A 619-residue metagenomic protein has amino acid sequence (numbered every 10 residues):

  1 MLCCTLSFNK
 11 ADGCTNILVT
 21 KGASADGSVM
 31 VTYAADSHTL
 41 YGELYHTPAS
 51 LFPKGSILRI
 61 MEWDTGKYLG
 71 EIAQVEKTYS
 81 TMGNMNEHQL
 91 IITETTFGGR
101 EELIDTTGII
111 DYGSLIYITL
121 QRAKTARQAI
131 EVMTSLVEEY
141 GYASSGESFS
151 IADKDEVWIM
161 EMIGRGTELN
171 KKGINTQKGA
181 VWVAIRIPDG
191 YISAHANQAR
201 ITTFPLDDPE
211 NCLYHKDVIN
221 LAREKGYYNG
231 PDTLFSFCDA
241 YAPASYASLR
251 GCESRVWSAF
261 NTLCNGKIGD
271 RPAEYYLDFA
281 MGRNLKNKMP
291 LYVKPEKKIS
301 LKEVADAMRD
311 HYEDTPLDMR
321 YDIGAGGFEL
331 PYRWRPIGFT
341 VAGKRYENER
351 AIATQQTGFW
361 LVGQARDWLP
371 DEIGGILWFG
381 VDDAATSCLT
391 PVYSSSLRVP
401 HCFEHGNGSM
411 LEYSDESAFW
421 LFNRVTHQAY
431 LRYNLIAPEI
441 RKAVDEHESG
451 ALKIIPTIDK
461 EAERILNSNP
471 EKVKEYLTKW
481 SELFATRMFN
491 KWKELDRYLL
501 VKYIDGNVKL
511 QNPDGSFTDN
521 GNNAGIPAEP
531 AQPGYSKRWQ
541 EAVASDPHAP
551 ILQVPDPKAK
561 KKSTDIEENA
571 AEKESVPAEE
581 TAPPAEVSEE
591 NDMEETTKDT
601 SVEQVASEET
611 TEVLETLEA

Functional and structural regions predicted by a protein language model:
M1-T5: Bacterial N-terminal signal peptides
D12-Y112, V132-I299: A contiguous strand-loop segment
T32-G42, M160-M162, H311-D314, D318 (+4 more regions): Soluble extracytoplasmic regions of secretory-pathway and membrane proteins
I104-D105, S114-A123: Second-shell loop/turn segments in exported
G269-R333, I337, R350-I352: Accessory, solvent-exposed terminal regions and/or long lumenal/extracellular loops of proteins
F328-K460: Substrate-recognition/cap regions that form aromatic- and gly/pro-loop-enriched pockets for small-molecule ligands
A443-K598, V602-A619: Histidine-centered catalytic/metal-binding microenvironments
